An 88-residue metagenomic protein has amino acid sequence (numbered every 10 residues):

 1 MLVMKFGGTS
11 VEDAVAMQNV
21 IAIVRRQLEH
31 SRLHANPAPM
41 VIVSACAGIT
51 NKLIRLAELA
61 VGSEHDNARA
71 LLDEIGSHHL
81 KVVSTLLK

Functional and structural regions predicted by a protein language model:
M1-K88: Nucleotide/pyrophosphate-binding catalytic subdomain
